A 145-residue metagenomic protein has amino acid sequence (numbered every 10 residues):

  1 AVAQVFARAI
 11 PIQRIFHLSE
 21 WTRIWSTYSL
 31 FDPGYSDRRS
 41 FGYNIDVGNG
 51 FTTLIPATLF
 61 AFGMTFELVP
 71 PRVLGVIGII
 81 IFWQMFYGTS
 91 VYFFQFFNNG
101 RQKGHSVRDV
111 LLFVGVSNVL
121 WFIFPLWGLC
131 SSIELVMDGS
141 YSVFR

Functional and structural regions predicted by a protein language model:
A1, G48-T58, I79-S90, V116-L126 (+1 more regions): Hydrophobic alpha-helical cores of multi-pass transmembrane domains in eukaryotic membrane proteins
A1-Y43, V47: N-terminal helical submodule of small eukaryotic multi-pass membrane proteins
F31, I55, L68, F93 (+3 more regions): Generic recognition of well-structured, leucine-rich alpha-helical segments and adjacent helix-turn regions within
F31-F41, G100-D109, S142: Juxtamembrane/interface segments of multi-pass membrane proteins
R39-I45, P70-I77, V107-S117: Membrane-interface helix-boundary signature
F60-L74: Juxtamembrane helix-break-helix junctions at the cytosolic face of small multi-pass alpha-helical membrane proteins
F82-S117, M137: Juxtamembrane loop segments immediately following a transmembrane helix
F122-R145: C-terminal helix/juxtamembrane-tail motif
